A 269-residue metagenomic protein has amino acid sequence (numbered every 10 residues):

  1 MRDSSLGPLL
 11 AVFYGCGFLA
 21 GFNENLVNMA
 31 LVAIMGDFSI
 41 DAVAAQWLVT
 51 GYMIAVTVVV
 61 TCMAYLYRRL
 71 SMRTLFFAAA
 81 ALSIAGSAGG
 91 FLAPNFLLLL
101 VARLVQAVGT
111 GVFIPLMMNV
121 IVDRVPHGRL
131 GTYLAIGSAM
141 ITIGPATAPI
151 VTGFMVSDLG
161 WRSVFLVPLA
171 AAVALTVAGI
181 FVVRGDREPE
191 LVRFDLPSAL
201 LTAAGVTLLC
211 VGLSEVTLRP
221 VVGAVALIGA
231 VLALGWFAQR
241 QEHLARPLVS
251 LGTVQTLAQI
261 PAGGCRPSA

Functional and structural regions predicted by a protein language model:
L6-F13, F76, S83, L99 (+3 more regions): Hydrophobic alpha-helix/TM-entry signal in multi-pass membrane transporters
G7-A33, D37-A44, L48-A55, R246-A269: Transmembrane core module of solute transporters
V12, L48-G51, A78, V101-A102 (+4 more regions): Hydrophobic core positions of alpha-helical segments in small-molecule transporters and transporter systems
F18, I54, A88-G89, L104 (+3 more regions): Hydrophobic residues within the alpha-helical transmembrane core of Major Facilitator Superfamily
L19, N23, G89, A93 (+5 more regions): Residue-level hotspots within pore-lining transmembrane alpha-helices of multi-pass secondary transporters
L19-A30, A55, M72, A203 (+2 more regions): Short helix-kink/termination motifs in transmembrane helices of multi-pass secondary transporters
V60-P197: Helix-loop-helix hairpins in multi-pass membrane proteins, especially solute transporters
S157-A269: Hydrophobic transmembrane-helix bundles of small-molecule transporters
